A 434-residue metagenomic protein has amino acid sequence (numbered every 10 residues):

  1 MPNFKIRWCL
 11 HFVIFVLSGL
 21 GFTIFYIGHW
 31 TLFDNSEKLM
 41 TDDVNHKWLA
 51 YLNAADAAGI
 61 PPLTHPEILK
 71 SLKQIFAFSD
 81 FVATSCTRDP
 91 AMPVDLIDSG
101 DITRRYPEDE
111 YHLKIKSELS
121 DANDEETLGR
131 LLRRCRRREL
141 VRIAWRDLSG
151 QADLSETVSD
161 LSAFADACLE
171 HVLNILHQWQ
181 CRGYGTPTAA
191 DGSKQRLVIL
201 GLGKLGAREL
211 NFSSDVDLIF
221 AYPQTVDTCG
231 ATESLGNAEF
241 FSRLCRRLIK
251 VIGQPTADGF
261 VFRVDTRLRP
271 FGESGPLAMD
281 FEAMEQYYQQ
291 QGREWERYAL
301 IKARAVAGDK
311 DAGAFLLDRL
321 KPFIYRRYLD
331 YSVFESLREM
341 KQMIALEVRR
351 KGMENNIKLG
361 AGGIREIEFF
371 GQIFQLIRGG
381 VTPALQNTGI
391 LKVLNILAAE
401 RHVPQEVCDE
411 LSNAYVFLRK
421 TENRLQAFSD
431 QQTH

Functional and structural regions predicted by a protein language model:
K5, V13, T23-Y26: Generic short N-terminal amphipathic or hydrophobic helices
V13-V16, D34: Acidic, Ala/Val/Gly-enriched low-complexity intrinsically disordered segments
G19-L20: Single-pass alpha-helical transmembrane signal-anchor segments in small membrane proteins across taxa
F25-H434: A nucleotide- and high-energy phosphate-metabolite-utilizing enzyme signature
